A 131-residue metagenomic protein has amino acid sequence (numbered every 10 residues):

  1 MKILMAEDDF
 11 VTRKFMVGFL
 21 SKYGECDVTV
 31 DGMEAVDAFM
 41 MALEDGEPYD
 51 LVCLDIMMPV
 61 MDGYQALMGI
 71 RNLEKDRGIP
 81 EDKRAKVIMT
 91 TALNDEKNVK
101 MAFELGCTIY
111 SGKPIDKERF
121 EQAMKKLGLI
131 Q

Functional and structural regions predicted by a protein language model:
E7: Conserved acidic carboxylate
F10, V28-M41, G63: Helix N-cap/capping motif at the beta->alpha junctions
K14-S21: Charged docking surfaces used in two-component/phosphorelay signaling
D37, M41, Y64-D82: Short amphipathic alpha-helix used as the core "switch/output" element in two-component signaling
L43-C53: Active-site beta3 strand of CheY-like receiver
M58: Receiver (REC) domain active-site loop signature in two-component systems and cognate sites in sensor histidine kinases
K83, N94-I109, Q122: Alpha4 helix (beta4-alpha4-beta5 surface) of REC/receiver domains from two-component response regulators
